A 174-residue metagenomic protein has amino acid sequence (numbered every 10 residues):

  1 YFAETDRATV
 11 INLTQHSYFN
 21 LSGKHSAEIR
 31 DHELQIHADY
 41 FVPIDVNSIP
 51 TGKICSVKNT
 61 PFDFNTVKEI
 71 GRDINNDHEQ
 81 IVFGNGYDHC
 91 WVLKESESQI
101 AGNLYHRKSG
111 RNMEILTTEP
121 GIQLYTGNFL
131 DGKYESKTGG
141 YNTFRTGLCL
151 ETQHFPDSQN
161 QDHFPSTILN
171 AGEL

Functional and structural regions predicted by a protein language model:
F2-L174: An exposed, glycine/acidic-rich loop-and-rim segment of catalytic or binding clefts
